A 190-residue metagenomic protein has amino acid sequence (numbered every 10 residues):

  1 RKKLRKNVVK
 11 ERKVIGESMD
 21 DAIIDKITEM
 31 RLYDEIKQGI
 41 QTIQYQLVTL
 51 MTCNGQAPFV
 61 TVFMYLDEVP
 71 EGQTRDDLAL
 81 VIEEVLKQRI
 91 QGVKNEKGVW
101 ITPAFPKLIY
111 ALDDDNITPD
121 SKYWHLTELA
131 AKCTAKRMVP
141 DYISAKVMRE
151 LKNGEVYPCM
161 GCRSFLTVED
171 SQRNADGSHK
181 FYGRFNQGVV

Functional and structural regions predicted by a protein language model:
R1-V190: Conserved catalytic cores of very large enzyme subunits
